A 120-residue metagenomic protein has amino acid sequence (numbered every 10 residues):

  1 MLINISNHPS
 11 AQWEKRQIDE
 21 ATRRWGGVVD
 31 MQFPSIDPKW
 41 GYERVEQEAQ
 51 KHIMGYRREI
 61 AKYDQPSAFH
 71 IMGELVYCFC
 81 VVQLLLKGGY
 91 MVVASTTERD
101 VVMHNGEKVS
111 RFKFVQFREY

Functional and structural regions predicted by a protein language model:
M1-P66, K87-Y120: Long, low-complexity, Lys/Arg-enriched
H8-A11, A68-F79: Gly/Ser/Thr-rich loops at beta-strand to alpha-helix junctions that form or flank small-molecule/cofactor-binding
Y77-G88: Short Gly/Thr/Asp-enriched flexible loops that form oxyanion-binding sites at enzyme active sites
